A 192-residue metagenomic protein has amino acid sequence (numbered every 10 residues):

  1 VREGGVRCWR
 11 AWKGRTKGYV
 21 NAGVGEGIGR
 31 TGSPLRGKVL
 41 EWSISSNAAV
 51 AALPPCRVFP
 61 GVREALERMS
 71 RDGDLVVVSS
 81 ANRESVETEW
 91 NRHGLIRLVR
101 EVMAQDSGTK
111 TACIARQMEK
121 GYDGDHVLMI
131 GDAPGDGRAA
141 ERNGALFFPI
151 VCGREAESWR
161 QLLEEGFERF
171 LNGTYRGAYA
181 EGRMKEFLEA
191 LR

Functional and structural regions predicted by a protein language model:
V1-A52: A metal-dependent, Asp-based hydrolase signature
P54-D74, A81-R192: C-terminal cap/substrate-recognition subdomain and adjoining C-terminal extension of metal-dependent phosphatase-like
